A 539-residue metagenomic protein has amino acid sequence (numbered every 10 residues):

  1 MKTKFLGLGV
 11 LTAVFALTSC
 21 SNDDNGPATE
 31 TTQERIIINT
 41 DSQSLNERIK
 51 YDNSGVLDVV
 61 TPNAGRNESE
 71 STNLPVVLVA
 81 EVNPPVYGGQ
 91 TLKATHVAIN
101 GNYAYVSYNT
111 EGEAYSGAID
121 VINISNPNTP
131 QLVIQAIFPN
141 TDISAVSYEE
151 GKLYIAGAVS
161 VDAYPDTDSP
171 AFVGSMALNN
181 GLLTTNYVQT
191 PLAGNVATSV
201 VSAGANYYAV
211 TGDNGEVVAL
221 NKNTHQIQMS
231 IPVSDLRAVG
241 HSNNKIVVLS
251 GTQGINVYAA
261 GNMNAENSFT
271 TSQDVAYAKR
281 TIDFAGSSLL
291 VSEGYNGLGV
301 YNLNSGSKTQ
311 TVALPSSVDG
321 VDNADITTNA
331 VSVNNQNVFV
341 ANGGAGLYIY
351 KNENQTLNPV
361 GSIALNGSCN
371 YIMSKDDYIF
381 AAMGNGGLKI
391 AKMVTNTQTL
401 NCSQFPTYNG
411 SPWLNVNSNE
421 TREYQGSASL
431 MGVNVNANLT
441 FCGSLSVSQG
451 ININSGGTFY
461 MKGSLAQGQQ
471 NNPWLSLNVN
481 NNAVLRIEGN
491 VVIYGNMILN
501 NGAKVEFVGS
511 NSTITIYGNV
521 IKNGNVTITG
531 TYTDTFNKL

Functional and structural regions predicted by a protein language model:
M1-G7: Bacterial N-terminal signal peptides that target proteins for export
A16-S19: C-terminal motif of bacterial Sec signal peptides marking the signal peptidase cleavage site
S21-S411, V484, V492-Y494, I498 (+1 more regions): Feature marking well-ordered beta-strand scaffolds used for ligand recognition
Q398-L539: Extracellular beta-strand-rich, repetitive "passenger/adhesive" scaffolds that bind or process carbohydrates
